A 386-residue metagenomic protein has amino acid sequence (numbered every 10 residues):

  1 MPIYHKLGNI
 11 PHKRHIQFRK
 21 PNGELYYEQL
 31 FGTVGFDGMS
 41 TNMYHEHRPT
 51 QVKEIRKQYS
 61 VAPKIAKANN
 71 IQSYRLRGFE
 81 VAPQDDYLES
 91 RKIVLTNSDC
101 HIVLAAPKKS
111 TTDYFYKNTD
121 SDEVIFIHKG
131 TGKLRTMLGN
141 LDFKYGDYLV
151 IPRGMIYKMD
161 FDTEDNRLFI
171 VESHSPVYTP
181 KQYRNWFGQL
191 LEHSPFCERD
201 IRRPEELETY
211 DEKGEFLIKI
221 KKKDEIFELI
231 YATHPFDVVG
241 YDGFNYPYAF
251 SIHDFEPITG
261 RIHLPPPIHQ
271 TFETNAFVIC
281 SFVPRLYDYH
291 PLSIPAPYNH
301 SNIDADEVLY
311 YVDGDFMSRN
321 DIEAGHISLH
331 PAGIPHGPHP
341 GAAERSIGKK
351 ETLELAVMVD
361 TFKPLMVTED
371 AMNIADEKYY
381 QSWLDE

Functional and structural regions predicted by a protein language model:
M1-E386: Jelly-roll (double-stranded beta-helix
